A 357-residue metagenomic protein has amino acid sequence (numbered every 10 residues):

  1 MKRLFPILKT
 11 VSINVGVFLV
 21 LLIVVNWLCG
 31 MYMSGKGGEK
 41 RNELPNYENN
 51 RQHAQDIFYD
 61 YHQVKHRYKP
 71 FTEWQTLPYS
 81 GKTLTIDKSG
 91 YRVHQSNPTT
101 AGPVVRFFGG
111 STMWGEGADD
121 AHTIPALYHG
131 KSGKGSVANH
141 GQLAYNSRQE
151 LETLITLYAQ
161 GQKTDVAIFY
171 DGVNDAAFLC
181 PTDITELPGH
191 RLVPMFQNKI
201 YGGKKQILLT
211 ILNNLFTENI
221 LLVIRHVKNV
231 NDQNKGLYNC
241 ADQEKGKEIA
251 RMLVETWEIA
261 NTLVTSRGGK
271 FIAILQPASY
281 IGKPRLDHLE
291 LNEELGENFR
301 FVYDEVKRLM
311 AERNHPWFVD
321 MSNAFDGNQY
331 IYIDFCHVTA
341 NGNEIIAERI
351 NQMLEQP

Functional and structural regions predicted by a protein language model:
T10-L28: Hydrophobic membrane-insertion alpha-helices, especially the h-region of bacterial N-terminal signal peptides
V11-N14, M310, N314, I331-P357: Histidine-centered active-site loop/cap adjacent to the catalytic His in serine esterases/O-acetyl transfer systems
K36-K131, E293, Q329: Membrane/wall-proximal cationic-aromatic binding patches
V105-R106, T112-K204, L209-T210: Conserved SGNH/GDSL esterase-like catalytic core that processes O-acyl groups on lipids and polysaccharides
I124, Y128, V319-D326, C336-V338 (+1 more regions): Catalytic cores of nucleotide-enabled group-transfer and carboxylate-activating enzymes in metabolic and assembly-line
N139-L143, L275, D320-S322: Residue-level recognition of beta-strand->loop/alpha-helix junctions
S147, L151, A250, V254 (+1 more regions): Short, amphipathic alpha-helical "lid/cap" segments that border enzyme active or binding sites
G172-R308, D326-Q329: Serine-dependent acyl-ester chemistry module
